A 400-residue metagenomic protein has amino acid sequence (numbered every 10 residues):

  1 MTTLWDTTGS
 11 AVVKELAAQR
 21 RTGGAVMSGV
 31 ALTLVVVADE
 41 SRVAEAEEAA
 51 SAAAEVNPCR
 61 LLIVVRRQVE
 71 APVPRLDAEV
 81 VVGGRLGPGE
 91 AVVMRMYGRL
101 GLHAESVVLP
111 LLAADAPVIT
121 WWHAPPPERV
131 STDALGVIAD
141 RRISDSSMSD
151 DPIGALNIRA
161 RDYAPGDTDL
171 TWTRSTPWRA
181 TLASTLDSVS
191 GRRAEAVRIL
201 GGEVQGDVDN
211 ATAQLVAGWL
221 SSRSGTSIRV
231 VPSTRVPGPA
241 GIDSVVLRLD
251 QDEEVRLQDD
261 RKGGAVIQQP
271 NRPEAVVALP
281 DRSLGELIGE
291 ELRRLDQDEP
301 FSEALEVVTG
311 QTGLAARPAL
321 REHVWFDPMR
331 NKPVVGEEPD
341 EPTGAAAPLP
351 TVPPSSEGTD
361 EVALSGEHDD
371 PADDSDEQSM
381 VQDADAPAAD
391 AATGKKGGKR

Functional and structural regions predicted by a protein language model:
M1-S28, R75, W172-G191, D298-P333 (+1 more regions): Short N-terminal or domain-adjacent regulatory/targeting segments
M1-W121: An N-terminal, globular interaction/scaffold subdomain
A52-I63, L112-V118, V137-I143, P165 (+1 more regions): Structural alpha-beta junctions
R60-V69, W121-H123, S146-S149, L170 (+1 more regions): A generic structural motif
L76-G84, G136-S149, Y163-G166, V246-D260: Acidic, Ser/Thr-rich peripheral helices and adjacent loops at domain boundaries
E90-A91, R95-D187, L200-V204: Internal, hydrophobic cores of structured domains that mediate oligomerization or house catalytic pockets within large
W172-P232, S244: ATP/pyrophosphate-binding catalytic subdomain of soluble kinases
S224-G225, P239-G241, L247-P354, D360-L364 (+4 more regions): Long, compositionally biased intrinsically disordered terminal regions
